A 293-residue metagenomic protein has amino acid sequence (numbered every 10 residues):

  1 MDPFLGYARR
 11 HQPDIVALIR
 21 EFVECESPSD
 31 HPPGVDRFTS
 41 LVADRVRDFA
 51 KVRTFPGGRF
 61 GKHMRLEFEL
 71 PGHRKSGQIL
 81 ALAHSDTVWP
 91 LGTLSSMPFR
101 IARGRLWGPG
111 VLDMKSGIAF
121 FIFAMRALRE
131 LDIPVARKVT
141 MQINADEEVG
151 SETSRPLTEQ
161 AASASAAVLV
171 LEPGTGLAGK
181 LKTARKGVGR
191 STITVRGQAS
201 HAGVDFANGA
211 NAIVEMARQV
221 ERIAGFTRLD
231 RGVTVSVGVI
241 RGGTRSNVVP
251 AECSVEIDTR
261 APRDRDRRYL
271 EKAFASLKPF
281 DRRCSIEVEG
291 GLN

Functional and structural regions predicted by a protein language model:
M1-P3, R10, S27-P28, R45 (+4 more regions): Metal-dependent amide/peptide-bond hydrolase catalytic core, centered on the "pita-bread" metallohydrolase fold
D2-P109, A127-V135: Acidic/His- and Gly-rich active-site-bordering loop/insert found across diverse amide/peptide-bond hydrolases
R20, A43, A119-R126, R155 (+1 more regions): Predominant activation on well-ordered alpha-helical scaffold segments within soluble catalytic domains
Q78-L80, L106, A166-V170, T192: Short glycine-aspartate micro-motif
L80, T140-Q142, E287: A structural signal for isolated positions on well-ordered beta-strands in alpha/beta enzyme cores
W89, R105-A119, H201: Glycine/serine-rich anion-binding loops at beta->alpha junctions that coordinate negatively charged ligand groups
M114-A184, R228: Acidic/histidine-rich catalytic neighborhood of metal-dependent amide-processing enzymes
